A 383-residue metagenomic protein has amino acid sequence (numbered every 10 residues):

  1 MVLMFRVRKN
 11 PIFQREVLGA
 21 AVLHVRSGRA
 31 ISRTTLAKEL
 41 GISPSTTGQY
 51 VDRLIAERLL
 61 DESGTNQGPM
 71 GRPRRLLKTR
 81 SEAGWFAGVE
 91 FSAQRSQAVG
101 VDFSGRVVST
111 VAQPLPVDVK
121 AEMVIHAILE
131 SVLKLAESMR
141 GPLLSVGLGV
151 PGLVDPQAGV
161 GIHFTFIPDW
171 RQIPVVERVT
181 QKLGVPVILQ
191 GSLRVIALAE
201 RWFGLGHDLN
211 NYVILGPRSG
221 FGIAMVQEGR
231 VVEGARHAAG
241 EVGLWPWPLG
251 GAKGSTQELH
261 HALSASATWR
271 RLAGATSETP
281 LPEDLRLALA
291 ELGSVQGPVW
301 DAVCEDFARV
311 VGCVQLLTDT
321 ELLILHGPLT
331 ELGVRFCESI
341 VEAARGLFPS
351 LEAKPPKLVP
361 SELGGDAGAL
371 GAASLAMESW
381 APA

Functional and structural regions predicted by a protein language model:
M1-T65, P69-P142, G251-A383: ATP-binding/phosphotransfer module of carbohydrate and carboxylate kinases, centering on a glycine-rich
F86-E90, A98, L143-G147, Y212-G216 (+1 more regions): Short glycine-aspartate micro-motif
D102, P156, V226: Short, acidic, Ser/Thr-enriched surface-loop or helix-capping motifs
T110-A112, V119-V124, W170-R171, V175-V295: Glycine/GP-enriched mid-protein hinge/lid loop-to-helix segment characteristic of carbohydrate kinases
E137-Q172, E321-L322, G327-L329: Short beta-strand-loop/turn "lid" adjacent to the catalytic site in phosphate-handling enzymes
L153-P156, R194-A197, G222-I223, V232 (+2 more regions): Short, active-site-adjacent cap segments at secondary-structure transitions
T165, L205-D208, V341-E342: Short, hinge-like loop/turn segments at secondary-structure boundaries
